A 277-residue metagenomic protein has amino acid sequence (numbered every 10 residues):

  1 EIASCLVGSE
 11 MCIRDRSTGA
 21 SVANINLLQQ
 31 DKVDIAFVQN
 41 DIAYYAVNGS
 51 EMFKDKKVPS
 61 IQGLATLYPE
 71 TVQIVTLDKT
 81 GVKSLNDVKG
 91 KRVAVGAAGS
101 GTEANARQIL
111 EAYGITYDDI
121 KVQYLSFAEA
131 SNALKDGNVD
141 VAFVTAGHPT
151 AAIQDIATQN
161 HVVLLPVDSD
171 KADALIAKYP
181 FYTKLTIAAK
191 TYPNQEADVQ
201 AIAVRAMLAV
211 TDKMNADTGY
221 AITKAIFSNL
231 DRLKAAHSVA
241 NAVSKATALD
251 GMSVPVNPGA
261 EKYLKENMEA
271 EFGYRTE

Functional and structural regions predicted by a protein language model:
E1-G8, C12-I13: Single conserved hydrophobic/aromatic residue that forms the stacking wall/gate of nucleotide- or nucleobase-binding
I2, A23-I25, A130-A133: Short, hydrophobic alpha-helical packing/hinge segments within bilobed ligand-binding/sensory domains
A20-A23, Q30-V33, V58-I61, P69-T71 (+4 more regions): Extracytoplasmic
L28-Q29, V88, L134-K135: Hydrophobic residues within well-ordered alpha-helices
V33-Y68, G147-T150: Acidic, polar ligand-binding/catalytic clefts
N40-I42, S50-E51, T80, T116-A209 (+1 more regions): Pocket-lining segment of extracytoplasmic ligand-binding domains
V58-G99, E103, E111: A conserved helix-loop-strand patch within extracytoplasmic ligand-binding domains of the periplasmic binding
L125, E129, K135-D136, A146-L164 (+2 more regions): An extracytoplasmic/periplasmic, membrane-proximal ligand-sensing/linker region
